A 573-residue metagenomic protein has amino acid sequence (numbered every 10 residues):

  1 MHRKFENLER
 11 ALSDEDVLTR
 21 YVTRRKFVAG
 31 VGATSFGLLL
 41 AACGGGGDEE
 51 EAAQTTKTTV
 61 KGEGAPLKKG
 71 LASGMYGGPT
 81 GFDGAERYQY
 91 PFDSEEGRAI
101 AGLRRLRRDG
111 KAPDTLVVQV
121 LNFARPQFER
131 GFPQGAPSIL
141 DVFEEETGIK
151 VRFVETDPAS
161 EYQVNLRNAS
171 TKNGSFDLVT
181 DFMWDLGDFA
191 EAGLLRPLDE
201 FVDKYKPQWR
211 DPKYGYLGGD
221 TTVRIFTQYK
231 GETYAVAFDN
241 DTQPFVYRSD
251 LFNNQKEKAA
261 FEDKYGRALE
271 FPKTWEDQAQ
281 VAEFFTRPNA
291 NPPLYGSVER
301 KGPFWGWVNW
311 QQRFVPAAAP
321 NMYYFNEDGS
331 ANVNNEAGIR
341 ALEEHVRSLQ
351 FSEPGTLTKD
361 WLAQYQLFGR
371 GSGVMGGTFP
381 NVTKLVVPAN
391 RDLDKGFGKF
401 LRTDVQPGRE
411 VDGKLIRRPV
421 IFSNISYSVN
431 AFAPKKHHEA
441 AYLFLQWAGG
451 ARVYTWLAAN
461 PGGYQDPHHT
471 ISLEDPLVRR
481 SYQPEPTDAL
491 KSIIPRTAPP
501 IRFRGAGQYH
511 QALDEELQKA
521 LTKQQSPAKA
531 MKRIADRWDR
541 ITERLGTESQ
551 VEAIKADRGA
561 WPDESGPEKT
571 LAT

Functional and structural regions predicted by a protein language model:
M1-V22, A33-L38: N-terminal secretory signal peptides
V60-L71, M75-G77, Y88-P91, E95-R107 (+4 more regions): Long, aromatic- and glycine/proline-rich binding clefts that accommodate carbohydrate-like moieties
G62-G110, M183-P244, F400-Q406: Hinge/lid segment of periplasmic solute-binding proteins
A112-Q127, K150-V154, L178: Short, well-ordered beta-strand elements
D141-G218, Q255, A260, V374-M375 (+1 more regions): Extracytoplasmic "Venus flytrap"/periplasmic binding protein-like
R224-D239, Q243, K273-A331, G373-M375: Extracytoplasmic/periplasmic solute-binding protein
T227, L251, L349-E353, R391-D466 (+1 more regions): Extracytoplasmic/periplasmic substrate-recognition and gating elements
D277-F284, A318-T358, R402-R409: Glycine-centered hinge/linker elements that transmit conformational signals in sensory and ligand-binding systems
